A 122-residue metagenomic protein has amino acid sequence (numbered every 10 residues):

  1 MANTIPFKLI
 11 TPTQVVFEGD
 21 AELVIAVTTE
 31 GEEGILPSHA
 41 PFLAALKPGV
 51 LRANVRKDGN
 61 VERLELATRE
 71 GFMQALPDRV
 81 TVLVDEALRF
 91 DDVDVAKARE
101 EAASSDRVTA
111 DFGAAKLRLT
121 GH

Functional and structural regions predicted by a protein language model:
M1-T4: Short, charged, intrinsically disordered terminal tails
P6-R99: Compact, glycine-rich, soluble single-domain proteins
D85-H122: Acidic/glycine-rich phosphate/pyrophosphate-binding loops and surrounding catalytic core that coordinate Mg2+
